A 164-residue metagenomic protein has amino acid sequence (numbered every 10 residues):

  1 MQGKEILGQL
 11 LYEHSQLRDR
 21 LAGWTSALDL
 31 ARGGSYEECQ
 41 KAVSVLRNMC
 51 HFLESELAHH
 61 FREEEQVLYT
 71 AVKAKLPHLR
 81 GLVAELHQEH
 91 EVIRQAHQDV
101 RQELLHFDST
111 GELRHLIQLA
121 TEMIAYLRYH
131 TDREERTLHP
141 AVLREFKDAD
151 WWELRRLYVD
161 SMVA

Functional and structural regions predicted by a protein language model:
M1-A164: Small-residue-biased structural context
